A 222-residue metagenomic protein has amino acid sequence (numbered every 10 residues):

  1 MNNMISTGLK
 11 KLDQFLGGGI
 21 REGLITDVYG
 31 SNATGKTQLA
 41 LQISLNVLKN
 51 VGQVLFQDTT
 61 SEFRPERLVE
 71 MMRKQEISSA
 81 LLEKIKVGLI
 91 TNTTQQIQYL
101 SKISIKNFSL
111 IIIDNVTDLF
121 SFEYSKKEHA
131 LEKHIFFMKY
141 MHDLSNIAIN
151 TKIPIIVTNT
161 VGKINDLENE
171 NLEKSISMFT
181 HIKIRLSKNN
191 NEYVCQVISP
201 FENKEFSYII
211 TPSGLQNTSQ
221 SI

Functional and structural regions predicted by a protein language model:
I5-L9, T37, N92-T93, H134-F137: A conditional alpha-helix N-cap/helix-loop micro-motif detector
T7-G19: Pre-Walker A adenine-sensing motif
G18-I20, N46-N50, S78-A80, I103-K106 (+3 more regions): Conserved catalytic network of the ASCE P-loop NTPase/AAA+ motor domain
R21-K102: Conserved P-loop
Y99-M178: P-loop NTPase motor core
I147-I222: Phosphate-binding/switch region of NTP-binding enzymes
